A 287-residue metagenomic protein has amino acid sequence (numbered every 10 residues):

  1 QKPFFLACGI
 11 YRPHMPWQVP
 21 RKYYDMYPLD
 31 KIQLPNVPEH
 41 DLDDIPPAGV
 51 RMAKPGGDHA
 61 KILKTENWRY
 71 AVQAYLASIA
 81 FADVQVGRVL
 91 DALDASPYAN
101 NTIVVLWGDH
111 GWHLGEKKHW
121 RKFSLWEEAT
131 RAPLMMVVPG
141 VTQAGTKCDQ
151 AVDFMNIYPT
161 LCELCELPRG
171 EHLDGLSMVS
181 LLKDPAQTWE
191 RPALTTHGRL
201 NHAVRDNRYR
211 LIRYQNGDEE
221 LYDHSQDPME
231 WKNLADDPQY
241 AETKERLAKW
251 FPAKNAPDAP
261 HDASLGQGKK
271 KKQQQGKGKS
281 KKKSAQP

Functional and structural regions predicted by a protein language model:
Q1-E39, D94-I103, E242: Active-site regions of oxyanion-processing enzymes, predominantly non-cytosolic
F5-R12, I103-G108, M135-M136, A193-T196: Short beta-strand segments
P16-K22, M26, D91-Q143, Q150-D153 (+1 more regions): Histidine-centered active-site microenvironments of extracellular/periplasmic hydrolases and transferases
P16-L63, K272, K281-K283: Core domains of carbohydrate- and sulfate-ester-processing enzymes
Y24-P28, L76-I79, D83, G87-D94 (+6 more regions): Non-transmembrane alpha-helical segments in soluble domains of secreted/periplasmic/extracellular proteins
A60-T102: A long, amphipathic alpha-helix that forms part of the scaffold/cap immediately adjacent to metal-dependent active
K64-A77, R121, V141-V152, L164-R169 (+1 more regions): Active-site rim elements
H110-E116, K122, T142, D153-H224 (+4 more regions): C-terminal cap/loop subdomain of S1 sulfatases and analogous C-terminal strand-loop tails that border
